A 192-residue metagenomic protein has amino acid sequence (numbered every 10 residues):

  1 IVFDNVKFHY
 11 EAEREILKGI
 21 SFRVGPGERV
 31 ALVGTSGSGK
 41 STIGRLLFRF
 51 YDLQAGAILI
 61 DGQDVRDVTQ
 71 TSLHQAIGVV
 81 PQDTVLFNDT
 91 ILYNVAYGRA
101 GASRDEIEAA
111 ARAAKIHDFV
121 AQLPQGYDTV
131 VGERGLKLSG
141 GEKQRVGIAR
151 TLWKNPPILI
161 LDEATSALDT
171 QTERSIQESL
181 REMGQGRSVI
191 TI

Functional and structural regions predicted by a protein language model:
I1-I192: ABC-type nucleotide-binding domain
